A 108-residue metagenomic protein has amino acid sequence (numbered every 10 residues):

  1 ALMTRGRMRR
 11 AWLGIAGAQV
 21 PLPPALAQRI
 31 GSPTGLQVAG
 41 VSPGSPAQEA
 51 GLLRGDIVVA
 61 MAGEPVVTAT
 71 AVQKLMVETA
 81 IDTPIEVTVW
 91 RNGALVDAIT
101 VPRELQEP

Functional and structural regions predicted by a protein language model:
A1-P108: C-terminal recognition in membrane/secretory proteostasis and scaffolding
